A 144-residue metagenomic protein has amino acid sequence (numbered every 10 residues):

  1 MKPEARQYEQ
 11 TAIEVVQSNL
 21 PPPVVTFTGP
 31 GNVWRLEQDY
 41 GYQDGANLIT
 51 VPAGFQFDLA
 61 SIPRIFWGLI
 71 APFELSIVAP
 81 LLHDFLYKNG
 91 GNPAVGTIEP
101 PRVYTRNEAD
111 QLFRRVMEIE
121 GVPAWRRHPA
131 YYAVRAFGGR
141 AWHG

Functional and structural regions predicted by a protein language model:
M1-G144: Extended terminal accessory/targeting regions
